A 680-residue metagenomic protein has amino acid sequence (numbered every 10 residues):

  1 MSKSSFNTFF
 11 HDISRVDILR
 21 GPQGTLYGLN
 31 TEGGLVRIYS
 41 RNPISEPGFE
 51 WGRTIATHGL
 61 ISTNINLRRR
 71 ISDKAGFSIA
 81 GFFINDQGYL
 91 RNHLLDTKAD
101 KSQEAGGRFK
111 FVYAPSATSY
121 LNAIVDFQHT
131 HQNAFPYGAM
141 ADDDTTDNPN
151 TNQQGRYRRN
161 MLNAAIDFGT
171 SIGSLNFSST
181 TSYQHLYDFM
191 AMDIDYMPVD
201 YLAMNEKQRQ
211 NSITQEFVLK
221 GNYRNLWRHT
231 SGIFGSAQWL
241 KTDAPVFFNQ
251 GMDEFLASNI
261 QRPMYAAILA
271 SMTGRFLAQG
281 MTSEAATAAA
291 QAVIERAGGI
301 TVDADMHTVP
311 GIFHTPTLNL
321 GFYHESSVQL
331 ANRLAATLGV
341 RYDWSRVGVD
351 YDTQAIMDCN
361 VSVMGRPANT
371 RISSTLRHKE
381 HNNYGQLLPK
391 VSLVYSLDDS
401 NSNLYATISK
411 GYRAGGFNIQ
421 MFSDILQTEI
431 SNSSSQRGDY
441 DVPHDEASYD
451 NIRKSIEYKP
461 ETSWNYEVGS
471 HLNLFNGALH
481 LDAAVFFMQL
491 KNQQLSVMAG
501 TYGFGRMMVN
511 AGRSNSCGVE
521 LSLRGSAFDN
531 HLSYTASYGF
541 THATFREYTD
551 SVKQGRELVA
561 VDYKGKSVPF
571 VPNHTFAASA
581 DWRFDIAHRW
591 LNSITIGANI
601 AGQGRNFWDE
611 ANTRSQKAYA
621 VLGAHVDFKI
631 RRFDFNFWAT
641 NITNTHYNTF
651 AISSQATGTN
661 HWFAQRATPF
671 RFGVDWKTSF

Functional and structural regions predicted by a protein language model:
H11-S14, R20, T25-N92, K98-G107 (+5 more regions): Outer-membrane beta-barrel translocator/receptor signature
P43-G48, S72-A75, A117-T118, G173-S174 (+6 more regions): Short loop/turn motifs that connect adjacent beta-strands in outer-membrane beta-barrel proteins
I44-E46, T54, I65-Q153, L186-Y201 (+6 more regions): Periplasmic-side early beta-strands and strand-to-turn transitions of outer-membrane beta-barrels
R91-T97, F135-N150, D193-A203, P245-P310 (+5 more regions): Solvent-exposed loop segments that connect transmembrane elements
Y120-D126, M161-L186, M204-Q354, V394-D398 (+1 more regions): Face-selective signature of the C-terminal outer-membrane beta-barrel domain
D167-M192, N403-T407, Q420, L426-V509 (+3 more regions): Membrane-embedded beta-barrel scaffold of Gram-negative outer-membrane proteins
K220, T230, F234-S236, N332-A336 (+4 more regions): Gram-negative outer-membrane beta-barrel transporters
L240, Y412, N530-S533, I600-D609 (+1 more regions): C-terminal beta-signal and adjacent terminal beta-strands/loops of Gram-negative outer-membrane beta-barrel proteins
